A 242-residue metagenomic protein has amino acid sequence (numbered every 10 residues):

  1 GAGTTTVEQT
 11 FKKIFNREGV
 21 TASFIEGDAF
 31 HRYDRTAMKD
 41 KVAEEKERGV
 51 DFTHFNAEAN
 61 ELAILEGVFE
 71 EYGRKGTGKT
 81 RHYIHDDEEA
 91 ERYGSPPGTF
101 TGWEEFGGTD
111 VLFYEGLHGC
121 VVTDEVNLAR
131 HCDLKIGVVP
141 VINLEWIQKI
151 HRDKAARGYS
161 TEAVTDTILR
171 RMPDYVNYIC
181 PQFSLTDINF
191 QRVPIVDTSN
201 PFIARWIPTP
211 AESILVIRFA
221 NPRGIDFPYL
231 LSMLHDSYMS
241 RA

Functional and structural regions predicted by a protein language model:
A2-G3: Conserved glycine(s) of the Walker
T6-V7, F11: Hydrophobic positions on the alpha1 helix immediately C-terminal to the Walker A/P-loop
E18-E26, F30-G94: Conserved nucleotide-sensing/catalytic segment adjacent to the nucleotide-binding pocket in NTP-handling enzymes
T21-A22, D133-K135: Hydrophobic anchor at the start of a short beta-strand that flanks the dinucleotide cofactor-binding loop
T99-G107, V111, L128, I142-A242: C-terminal accessory "lid"/substrate-recognition subdomains
G116-C120: Short beta->alpha connector loops
V121-V126: Conserved ATPase-coupling elements of RecA-like P-loop NTPase cores
